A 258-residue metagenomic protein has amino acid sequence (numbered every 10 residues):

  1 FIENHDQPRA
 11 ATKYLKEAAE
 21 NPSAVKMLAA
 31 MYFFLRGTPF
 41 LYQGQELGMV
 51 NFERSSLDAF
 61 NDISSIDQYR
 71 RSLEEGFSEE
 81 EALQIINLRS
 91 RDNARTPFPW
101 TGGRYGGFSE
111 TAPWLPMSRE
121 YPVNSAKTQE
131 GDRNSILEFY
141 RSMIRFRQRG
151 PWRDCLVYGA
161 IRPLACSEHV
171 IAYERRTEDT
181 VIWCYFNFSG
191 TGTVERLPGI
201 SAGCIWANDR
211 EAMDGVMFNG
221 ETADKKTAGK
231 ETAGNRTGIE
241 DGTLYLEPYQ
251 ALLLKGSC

Functional and structural regions predicted by a protein language model:
F1-G220, G234-C258: Active-site and adjacent substrate-binding regions of carbohydrate-active enzymes
A223-A233: Long, intrinsically disordered low-complexity tandem-repeat segments
